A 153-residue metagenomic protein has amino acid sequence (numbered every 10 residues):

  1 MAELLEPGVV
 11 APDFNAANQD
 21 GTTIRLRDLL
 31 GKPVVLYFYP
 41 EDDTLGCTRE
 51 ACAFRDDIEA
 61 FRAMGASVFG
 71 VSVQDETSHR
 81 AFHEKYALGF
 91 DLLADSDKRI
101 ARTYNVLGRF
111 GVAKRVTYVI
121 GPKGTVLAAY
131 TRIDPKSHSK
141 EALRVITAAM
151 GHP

Functional and structural regions predicted by a protein language model:
M1-P153: Chalcogenol-based redox active-site neighborhoods
